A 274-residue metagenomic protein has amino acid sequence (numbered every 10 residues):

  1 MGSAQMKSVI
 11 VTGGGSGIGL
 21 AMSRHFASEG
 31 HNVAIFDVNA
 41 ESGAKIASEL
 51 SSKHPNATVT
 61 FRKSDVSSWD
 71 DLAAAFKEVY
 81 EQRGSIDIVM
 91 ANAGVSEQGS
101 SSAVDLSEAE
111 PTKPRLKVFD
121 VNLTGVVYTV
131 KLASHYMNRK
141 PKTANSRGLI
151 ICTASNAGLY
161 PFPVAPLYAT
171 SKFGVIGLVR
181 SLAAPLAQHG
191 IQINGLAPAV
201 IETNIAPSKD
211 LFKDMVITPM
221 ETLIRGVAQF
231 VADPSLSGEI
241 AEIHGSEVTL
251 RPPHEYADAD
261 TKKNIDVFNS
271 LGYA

Functional and structural regions predicted by a protein language model:
G2-A34: Canonical Rossmann dinucleotide-binding motif of NAD(H)/NADP(H)-dependent dehydrogenases/reductases, specifically
E29, Y160, A169, S181-I191 (+2 more regions): Active-site-adjacent segment of SDR/Rossmann-fold oxidoreductases
A40-E41, K63-A75: The beta1-alpha1 cofactor-binding region of Rossmann-like NAD(H)/NADP(H)-dependent oxidoreductases
K77, E81, D120-A144, A183-A184: Amphipathic alpha-helical dimer-interface segment in Rossmann-like NAD(P)H-dependent oxidoreductases
V95, S107-V130, I151, V175: Catalytic Tyr-X3-Lys loop
S96-L116, P141-N145, V164-L167: Conserved mid-core segment of classical short-chain dehydrogenase/reductases
S155: Residue(s) in the substrate-gating loop at a strand-loop-helix junction that position the organic substrate next
G195, L211-A259, S270: C-terminal helical subdomain
